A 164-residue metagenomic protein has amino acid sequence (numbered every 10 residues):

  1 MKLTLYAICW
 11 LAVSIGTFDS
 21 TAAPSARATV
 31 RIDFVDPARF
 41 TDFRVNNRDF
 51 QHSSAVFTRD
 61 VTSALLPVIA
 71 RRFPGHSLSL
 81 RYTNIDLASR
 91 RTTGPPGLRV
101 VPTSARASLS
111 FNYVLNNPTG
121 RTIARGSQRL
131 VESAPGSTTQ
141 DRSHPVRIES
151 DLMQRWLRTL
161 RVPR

Functional and structural regions predicted by a protein language model:
M1-T4: Positively charged n-region of N-terminal signal peptides that target proteins for export
Y6-G16: Bacterial N-terminal signal peptides
F18-A26: Sec/Tat signal peptide C-region and signal peptidase I cleavage site
R27-T29, V35-T83: N-terminal segment of the mature soluble domain
D42-R48, R91-P96, S137-Q140: Short acidic, glycine/proline-rich loop/turn micro-motifs
N47, I123-T159: Short secondary-structure boundary motifs at beta->alpha junctions and helix caps
V61, L65-H76, S89, T119 (+1 more regions): Sec/Tat-exported extracytoplasmic proteins
G75-T119: Surface-exposed short loop/turn segments
